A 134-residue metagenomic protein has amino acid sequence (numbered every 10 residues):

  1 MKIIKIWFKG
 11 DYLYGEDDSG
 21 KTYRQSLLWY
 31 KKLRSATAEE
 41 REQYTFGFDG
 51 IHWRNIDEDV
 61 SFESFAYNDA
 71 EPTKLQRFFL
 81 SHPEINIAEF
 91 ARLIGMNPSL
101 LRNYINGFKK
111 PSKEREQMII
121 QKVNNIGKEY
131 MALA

Functional and structural regions predicted by a protein language model:
M1-A134: Motif-centric detector for short Cys/His coordination patterns
